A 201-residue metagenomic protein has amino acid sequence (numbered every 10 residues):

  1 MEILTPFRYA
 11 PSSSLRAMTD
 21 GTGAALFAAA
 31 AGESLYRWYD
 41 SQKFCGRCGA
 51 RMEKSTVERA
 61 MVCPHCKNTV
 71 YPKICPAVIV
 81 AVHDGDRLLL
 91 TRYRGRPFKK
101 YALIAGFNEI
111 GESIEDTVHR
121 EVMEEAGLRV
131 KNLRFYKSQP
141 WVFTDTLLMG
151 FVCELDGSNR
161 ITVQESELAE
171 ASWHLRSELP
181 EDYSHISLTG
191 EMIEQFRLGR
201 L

Functional and structural regions predicted by a protein language model:
M1-Q42, E53, P97-Y101, E165-L201: Nudix hydrolase/Nudix homology domain
K43, A60-L103, F107-N108, R129-V130 (+1 more regions): N-terminal strand-loop-strand
A50-E53, Y71: Short functional micro-motifs and their immediate structural scaffolds
K54-R59: Short linker/helix segments within small regulatory modules
V78, L147-M149, A169: Change "...and in nucleic-acid phosphodiester-cleaving endonucleases..." to "...and in nucleic-acid processing enzymes
A102-Y136, F151: The catalytic Nudix box helix
Q139-T162: Active-site-adjacent beta-strand/loop module that shapes the phosphate/pyrophosphate-binding cleft
